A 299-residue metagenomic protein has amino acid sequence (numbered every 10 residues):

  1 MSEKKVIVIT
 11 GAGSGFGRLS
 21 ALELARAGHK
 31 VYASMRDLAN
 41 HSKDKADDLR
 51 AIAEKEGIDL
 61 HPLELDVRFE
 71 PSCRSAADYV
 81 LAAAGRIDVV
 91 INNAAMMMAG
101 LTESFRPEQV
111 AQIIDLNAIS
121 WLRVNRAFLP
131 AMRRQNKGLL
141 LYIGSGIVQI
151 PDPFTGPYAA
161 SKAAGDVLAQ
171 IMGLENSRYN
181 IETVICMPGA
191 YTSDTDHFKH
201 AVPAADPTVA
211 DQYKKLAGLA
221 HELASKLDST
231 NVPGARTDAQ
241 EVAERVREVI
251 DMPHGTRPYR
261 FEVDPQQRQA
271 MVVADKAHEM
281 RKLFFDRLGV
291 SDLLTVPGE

Functional and structural regions predicted by a protein language model:
S2-R36: Canonical Rossmann dinucleotide-binding motif of NAD(H)/NADP(H)-dependent dehydrogenases/reductases, specifically
N40, L63-S75, P107: The beta1-alpha1 cofactor-binding region of Rossmann-like NAD(H)/NADP(H)-dependent oxidoreductases
L101-T102, Q109-A111: Substrate-binding pocket helix/loop in short-chain dehydrogenase/reductase
N125, S161-A164: Active-site helix of classical SDR
N125-R126, Q170: A short, exposed helix-loop element centered on a Lys and neighboring polar residues
S145: Residue(s) in the substrate-gating loop at a strand-loop-helix junction that position the organic substrate next
R178-R257: SDR active-site lid
